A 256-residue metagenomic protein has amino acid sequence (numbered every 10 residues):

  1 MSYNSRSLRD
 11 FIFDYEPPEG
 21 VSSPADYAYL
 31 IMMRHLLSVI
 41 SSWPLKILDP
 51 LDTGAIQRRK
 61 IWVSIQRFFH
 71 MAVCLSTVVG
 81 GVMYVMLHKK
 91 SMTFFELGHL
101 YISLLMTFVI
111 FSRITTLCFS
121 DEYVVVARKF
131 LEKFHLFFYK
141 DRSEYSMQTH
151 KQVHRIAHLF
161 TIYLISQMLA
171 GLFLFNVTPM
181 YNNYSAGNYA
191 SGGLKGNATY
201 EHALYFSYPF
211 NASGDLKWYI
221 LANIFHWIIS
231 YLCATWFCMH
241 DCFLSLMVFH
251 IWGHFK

Functional and structural regions predicted by a protein language model:
Y3-L8, F13-D49, G54, R58-L100 (+2 more regions): Helix-loop-helix junctions within predominantly alpha-helical proteins
S22, S103-V109: Alpha-helical transmembrane segments
T77-V78, T107-F111: Central hydrophobic cores of alpha-helical transmembrane segments in multi-pass inner-membrane proteins across all
S91, F95-G98, I102-L105, C118-D121 (+1 more regions): Generic alpha-helical scaffold signal
V109-T115, C238-F243: Short interface patches used for recognition in eukaryotic signaling and trafficking proteins
I110-E132, W252: Inner-leaflet juxtamembrane helices
K256: Acidic, glycine-rich loop-and-beta core segments that form the ion-binding/anion-interacting portion of active sites
